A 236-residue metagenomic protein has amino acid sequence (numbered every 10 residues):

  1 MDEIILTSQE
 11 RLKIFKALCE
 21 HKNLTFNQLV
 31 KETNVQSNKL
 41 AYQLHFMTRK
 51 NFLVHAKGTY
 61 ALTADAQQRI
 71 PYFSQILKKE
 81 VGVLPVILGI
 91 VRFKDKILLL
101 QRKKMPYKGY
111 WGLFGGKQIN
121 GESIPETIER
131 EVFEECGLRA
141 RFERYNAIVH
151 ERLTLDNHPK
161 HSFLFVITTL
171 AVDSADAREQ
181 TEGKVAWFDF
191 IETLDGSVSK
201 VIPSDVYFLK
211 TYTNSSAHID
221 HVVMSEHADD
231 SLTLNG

Functional and structural regions predicted by a protein language model:
M1-I4, V86: Short, Lys/Arg-enriched N-terminal segment that forms or immediately precedes the first helix of a structured domain
I4-Q9, A17-S37, N120, Q180-G236: Nudix hydrolase/Nudix homology domain
T7-L12, W111: Short, leucine-enriched amphipathic alpha-helices that occur as contiguous helical runs
K31, V35-S37, K96-E134: Conserved Nudix-box catalytic region and its N-terminal flanking loop in Nudix hydrolases and closely related
N34-T48: Short amphipathic alpha-helical interaction segments
T48-G58: A short, conserved structural fragment
T59-L88: Acidic, metal-coordinating catalytic segment for phosphate/diphosphate chemistry, firing primarily on the Nudix
Q118-R141, E151-S204, N235: Unchanged
